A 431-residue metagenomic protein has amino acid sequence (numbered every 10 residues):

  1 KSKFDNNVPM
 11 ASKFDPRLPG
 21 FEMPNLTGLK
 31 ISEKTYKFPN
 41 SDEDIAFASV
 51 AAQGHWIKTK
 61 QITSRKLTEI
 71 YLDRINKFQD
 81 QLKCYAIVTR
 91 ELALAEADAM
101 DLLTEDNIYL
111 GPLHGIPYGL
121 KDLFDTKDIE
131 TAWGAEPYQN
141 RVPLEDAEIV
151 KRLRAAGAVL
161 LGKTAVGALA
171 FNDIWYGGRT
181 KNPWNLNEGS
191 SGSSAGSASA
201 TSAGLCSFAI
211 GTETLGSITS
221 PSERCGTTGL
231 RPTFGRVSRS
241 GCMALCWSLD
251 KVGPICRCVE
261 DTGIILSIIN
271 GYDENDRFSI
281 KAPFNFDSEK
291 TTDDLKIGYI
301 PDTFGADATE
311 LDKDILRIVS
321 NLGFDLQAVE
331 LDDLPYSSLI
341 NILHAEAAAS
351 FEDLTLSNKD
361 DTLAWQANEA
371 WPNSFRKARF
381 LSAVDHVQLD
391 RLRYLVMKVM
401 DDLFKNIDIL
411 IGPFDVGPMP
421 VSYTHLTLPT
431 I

Functional and structural regions predicted by a protein language model:
K1-A95, N321, F380: An N-terminal boundary/leader segment
R17, S32-K34, R231-K313, S357: A short helix-breaking turn/cap at a secondary-structure junction
M23-F47, L113-E136, T291-I300, N341-D401 (+1 more regions): Short helix-loop capping/hinge segments that flank enzyme active sites or metal/cofactor-binding pockets
Q61, K66-L72, D98-D101, A306-E330 (+2 more regions): Acyltransferase
L103, N107-W175: Acidic/His- and Gly-rich active-site-bordering loop/insert found across diverse amide/peptide-bond hydrolases
E145-I269: Short glycine/serine-rich loop segments
T424-T430: Conserved small/polar residues in nucleotide/adenosyl-binding loops
